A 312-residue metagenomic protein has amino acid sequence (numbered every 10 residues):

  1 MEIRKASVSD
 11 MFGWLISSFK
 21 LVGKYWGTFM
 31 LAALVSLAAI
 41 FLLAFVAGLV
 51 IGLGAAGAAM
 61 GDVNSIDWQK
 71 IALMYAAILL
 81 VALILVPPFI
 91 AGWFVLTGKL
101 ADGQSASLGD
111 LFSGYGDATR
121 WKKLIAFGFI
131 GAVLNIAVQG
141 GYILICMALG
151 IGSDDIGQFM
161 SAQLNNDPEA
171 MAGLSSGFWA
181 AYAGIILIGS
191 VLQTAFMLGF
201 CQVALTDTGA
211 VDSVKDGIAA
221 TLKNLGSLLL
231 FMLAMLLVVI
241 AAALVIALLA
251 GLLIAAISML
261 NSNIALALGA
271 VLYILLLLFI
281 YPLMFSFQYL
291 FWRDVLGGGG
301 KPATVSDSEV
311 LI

Functional and structural regions predicted by a protein language model:
M1-I312: Hydrophobic alpha-helical membrane segments
